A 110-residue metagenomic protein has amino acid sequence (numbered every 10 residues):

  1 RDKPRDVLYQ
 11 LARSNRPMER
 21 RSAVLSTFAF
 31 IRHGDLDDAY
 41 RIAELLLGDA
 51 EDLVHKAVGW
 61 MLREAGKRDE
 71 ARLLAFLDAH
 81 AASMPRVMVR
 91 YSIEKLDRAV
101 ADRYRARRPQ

Functional and structural regions predicted by a protein language model:
R1-Q110: Alpha-helical scaffold domains
